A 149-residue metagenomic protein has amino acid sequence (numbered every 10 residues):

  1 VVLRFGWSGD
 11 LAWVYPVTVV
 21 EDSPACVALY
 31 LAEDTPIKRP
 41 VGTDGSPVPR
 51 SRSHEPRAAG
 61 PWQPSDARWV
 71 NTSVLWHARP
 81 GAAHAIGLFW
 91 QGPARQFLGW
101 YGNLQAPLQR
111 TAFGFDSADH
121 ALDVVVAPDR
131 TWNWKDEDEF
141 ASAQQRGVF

Functional and structural regions predicted by a protein language model:
V1-V70: Charge-rich, low-complexity N-terminal segments
F5-W7, L31-E33, L104-A106, V126 (+1 more regions): Short, structured patches in soluble enzyme cores that scaffold and shape functional sites
W13-V17, D44-R50, G102-P107, T111-D123: Surface-exposed flexible segments
D22-A25, G92-A94, A127-T131: Short acidic-glycine loop/turn motifs at beta-strand connectors
V27-L31, Q96-N103, T131-D138: Short, well-ordered strand-loop elements centered on a beta-strand within folded domains, enriched for acidic residues
K38-T43, A112-F113, A143-G147: A short, polar/proline- and glycine-enriched secondary-structure boundary/capping micro-motif
R68-D119: Structured beta-strand/loop patches that form or line metal/cofactor-binding pockets in enzymes
A118-F149: A hydrophobic, small-residue-rich beta->alpha segment in the mid-to-C-terminal subdomain of diverse proteins
